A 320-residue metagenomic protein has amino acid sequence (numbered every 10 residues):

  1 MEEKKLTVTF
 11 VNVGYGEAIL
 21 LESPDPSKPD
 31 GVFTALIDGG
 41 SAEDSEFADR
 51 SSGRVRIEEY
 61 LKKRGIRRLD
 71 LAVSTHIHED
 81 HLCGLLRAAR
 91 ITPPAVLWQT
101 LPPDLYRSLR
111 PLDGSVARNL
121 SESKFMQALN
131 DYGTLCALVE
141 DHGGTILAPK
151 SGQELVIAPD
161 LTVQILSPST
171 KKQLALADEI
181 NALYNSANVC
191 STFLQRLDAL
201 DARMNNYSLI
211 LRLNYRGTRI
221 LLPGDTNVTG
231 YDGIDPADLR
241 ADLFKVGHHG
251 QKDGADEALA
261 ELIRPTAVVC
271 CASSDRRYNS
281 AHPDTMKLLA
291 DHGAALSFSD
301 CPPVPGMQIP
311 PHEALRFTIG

Functional and structural regions predicted by a protein language model:
E2-L6, L82-L221, A294-P302, G306-G320: Flexible, acidic/histidine-containing loops and adjacent segments that form or flank the divalent-metal
E2-R67, M204-N227: Conserved beta-strand hairpin/beta-sheet module of binuclear metal-dependent hydrolase folds, prominently
N12, L21, D38, H76 (+7 more regions): Divalent metal-coordination and catalytic microenvironments
Y15-E17, E43-D44, I77-L82, D104-R107 (+6 more regions): Active-site environment of divalent metal-dependent phosphoester hydrolases
P24-A35, A42-Q99, P236-Q251, R264-V269: Active-site metal-binding motif and surrounding structural segment of the metallo-beta-lactamase
G39-S52, I180-S191, Q251-K252, R276-R277: Acidic/histidine-rich helix-loop elements that form or flank divalent-metal/phosphate-binding sites at the catalytic
S41-A42, V189-D201, L213, G217-V246: Metallo-beta-lactamase
S108, S115, C136, I234-Q308: Long, structured stretches of catalytic cores involved in phosphate-ester chemistry, encompassing
